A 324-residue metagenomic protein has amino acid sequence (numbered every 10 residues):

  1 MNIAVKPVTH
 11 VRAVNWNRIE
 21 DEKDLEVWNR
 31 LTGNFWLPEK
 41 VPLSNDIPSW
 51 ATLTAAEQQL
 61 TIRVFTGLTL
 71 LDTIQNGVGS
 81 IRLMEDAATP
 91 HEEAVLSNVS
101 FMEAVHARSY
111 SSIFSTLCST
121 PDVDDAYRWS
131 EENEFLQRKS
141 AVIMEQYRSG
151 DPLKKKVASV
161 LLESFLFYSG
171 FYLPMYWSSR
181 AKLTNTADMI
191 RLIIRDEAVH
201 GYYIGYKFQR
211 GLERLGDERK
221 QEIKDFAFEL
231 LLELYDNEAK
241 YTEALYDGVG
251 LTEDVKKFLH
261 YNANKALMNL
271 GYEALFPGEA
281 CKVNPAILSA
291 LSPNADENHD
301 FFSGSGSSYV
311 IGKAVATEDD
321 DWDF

Functional and structural regions predicted by a protein language model:
M1-F324: Non-heme di-metal
